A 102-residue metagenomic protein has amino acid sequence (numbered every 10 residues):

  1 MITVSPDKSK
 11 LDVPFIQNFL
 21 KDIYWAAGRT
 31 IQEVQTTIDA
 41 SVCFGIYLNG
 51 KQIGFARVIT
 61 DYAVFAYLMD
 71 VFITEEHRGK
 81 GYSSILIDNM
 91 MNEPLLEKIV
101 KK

Functional and structural regions predicted by a protein language model:
M1-R29: Short amphipathic alpha-helix that is part of the acyltransferase structural core
Q35, D39-A56: Conserved beta-hairpin
T60-L68, R78: A conserved beta-turn-beta hairpin within the catalytic core of GNAT-like acetyltransferases that forms part
V71, L86, M90-M91: Hydrophobic residues on the short alpha-helix immediately C-terminal to a glycine-rich phosphate/catalytic loop
H77-L86: Conserved acetyl-CoA pyrophosphate-binding loop and the N-cap/start of the following alpha-helix in GNAT-like
I87, P94-K102: Conserved GNAT acetyl-CoA-binding A-motif
